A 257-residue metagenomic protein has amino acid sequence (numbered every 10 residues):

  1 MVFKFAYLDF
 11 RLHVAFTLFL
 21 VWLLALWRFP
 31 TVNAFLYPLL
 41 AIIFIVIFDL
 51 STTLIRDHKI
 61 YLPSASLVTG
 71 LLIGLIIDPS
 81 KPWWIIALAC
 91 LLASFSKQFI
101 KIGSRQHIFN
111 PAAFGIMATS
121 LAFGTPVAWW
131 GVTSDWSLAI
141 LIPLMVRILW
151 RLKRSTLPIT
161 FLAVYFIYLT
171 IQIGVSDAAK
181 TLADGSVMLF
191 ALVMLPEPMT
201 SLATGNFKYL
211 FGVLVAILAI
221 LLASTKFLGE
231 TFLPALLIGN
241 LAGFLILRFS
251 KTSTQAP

Functional and structural regions predicted by a protein language model:
M1-F19, Y168-P257: C-terminal transmembrane helix-loop-helix hairpin of multi-pass membrane proteins
M1-K4, I47-K59, L92-R105, P143-K153 (+3 more regions): C-terminal ends of transmembrane helices
M1-T53: N-terminal signal-anchor module of multipass membrane proteins
R11, K59-T69, L88, R105-I116 (+3 more regions): Cytoplasmic-side transmembrane-helix entry/capping segments in multi-pass membrane proteins
T17-L24, I45, S66-G74, C90-S96 (+5 more regions): Hydrophobic, membrane-inserted alpha-helices
F29-F44, I76-A89, G124-L138, D177-M188: Structural signature of hydrophobic alpha-helical transmembrane segments
H58-W129: Membrane-interface helix-loop-helix junctions at boundaries between adjacent transmembrane segments
L121-G174: Internal active-site segments that recognize and position negatively charged phosphoryl groups and nucleotide moieties
